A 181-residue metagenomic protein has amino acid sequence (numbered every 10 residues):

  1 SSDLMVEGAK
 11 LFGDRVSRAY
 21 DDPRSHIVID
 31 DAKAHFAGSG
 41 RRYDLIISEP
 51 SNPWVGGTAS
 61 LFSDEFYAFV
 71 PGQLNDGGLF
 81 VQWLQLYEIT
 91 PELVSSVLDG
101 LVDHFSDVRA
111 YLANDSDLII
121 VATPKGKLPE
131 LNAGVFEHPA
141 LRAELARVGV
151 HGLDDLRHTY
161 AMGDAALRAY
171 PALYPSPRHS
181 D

Functional and structural regions predicted by a protein language model:
S2-L98, V102-H104: The AdoMet/dcAdoMet-binding core of the Class I SAM-like
D14-R15, D31-A34, G38-G40, A59 (+3 more regions): Soluble small-group transferase modules, centered on the S-adenosyl donor enzyme superfamily
